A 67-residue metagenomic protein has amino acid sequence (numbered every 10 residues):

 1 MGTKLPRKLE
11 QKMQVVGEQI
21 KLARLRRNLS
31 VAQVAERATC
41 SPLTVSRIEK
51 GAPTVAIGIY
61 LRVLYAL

Functional and structural regions predicted by a protein language model:
G2-R26: A short, Lys/Arg-rich alpha-helix, primarily the initiator
R24, A35, L64: The alpha-helix within a helix-turn-helix
N28-S46: Short alpha-helical DNA-recognition segment
A56-L67: DNA major-groove recognition helix of helix-turn-helix/homeodomain DNA-binding modules
